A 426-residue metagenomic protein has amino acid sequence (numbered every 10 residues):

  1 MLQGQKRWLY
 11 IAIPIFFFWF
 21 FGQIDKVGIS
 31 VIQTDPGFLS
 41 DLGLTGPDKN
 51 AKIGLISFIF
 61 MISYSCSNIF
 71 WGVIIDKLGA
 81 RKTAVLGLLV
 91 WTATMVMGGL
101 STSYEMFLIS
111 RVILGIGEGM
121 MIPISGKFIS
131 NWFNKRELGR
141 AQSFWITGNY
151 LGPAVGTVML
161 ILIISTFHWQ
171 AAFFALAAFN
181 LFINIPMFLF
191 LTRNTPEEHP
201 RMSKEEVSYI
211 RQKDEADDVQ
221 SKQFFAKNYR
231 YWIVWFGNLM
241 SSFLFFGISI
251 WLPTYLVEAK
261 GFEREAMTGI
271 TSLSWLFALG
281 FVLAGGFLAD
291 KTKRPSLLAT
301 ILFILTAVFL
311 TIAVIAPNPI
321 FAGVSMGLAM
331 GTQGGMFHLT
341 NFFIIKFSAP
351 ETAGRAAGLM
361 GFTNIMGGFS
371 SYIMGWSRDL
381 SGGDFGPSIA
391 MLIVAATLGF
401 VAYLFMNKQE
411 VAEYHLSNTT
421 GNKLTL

Functional and structural regions predicted by a protein language model:
I29-V31, N228-L283, F337, N341 (+1 more regions): Extracytoplasmic gate region of multi-pass secondary transporters
I32-C66: Extracellular/periplasmic helix-loop-helix junction of adjacent transmembrane segments in MFS-like secondary
C66-T102: Conserved MFS/SLC helix-loop-helix module at the cytosolic interface between two early adjacent transmembrane helices
S67-G79, V282-R294, R378-D379: Helix-to-loop junctions at the C-terminal end of transmembrane segments in multipass secondary transporters
K77-L88, D290-F303: Cytoplasmic membrane-interface "Motif A"-like loop-to-helix N-cap segments of 12-TM Major Facilitator Superfamily
G79, L100-M106, G117, N134 (+2 more regions): Helix-breaking motifs and short loop linkers at transmembrane-helix boundaries and internal kinks in secondary membrane
S110-N149: Cytoplasmic helix-loop-helix junction between adjacent transmembrane helices in 12-TM secondary transporters
K293-T340: C-terminal transmembrane helical hairpin of 12-TM major facilitator-type secondary transporters
